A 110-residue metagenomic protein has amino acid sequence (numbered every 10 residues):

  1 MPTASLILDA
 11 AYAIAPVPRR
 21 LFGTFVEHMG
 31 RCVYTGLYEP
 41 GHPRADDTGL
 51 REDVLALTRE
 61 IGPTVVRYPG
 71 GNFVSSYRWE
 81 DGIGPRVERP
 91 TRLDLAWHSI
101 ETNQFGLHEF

Functional and structural regions predicted by a protein language model:
M1-F110: Non-catalytic accessory regions flanking glycosidase/transglycosidase catalytic cores in CAZymes
